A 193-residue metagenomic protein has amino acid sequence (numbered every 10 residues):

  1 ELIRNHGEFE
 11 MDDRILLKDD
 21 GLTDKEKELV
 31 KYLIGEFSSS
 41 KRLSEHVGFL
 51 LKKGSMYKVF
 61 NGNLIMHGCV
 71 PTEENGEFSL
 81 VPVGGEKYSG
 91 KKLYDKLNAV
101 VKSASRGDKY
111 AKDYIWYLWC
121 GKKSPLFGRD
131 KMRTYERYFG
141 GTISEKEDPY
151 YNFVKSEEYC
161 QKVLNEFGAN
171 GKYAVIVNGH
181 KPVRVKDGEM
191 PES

Functional and structural regions predicted by a protein language model:
E1-S193: Feature recognizes metal-dependent phosphohydrolase scaffolds
